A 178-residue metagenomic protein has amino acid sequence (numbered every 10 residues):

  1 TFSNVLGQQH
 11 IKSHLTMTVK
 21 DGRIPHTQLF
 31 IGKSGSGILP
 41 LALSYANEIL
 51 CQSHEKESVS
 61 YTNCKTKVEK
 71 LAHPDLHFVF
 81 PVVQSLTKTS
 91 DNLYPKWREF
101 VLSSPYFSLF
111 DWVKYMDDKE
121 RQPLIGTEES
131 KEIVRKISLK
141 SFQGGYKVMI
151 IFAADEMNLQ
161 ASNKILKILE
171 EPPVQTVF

Functional and structural regions predicted by a protein language model:
F2-E156, Q160: Clamp-loader machinery-focused feature within the broader ASCE/P-loop NTPase space
S138-L139, N163-V177: Conserved catalytic/switch belt of AAA+ P-loop NTPases
